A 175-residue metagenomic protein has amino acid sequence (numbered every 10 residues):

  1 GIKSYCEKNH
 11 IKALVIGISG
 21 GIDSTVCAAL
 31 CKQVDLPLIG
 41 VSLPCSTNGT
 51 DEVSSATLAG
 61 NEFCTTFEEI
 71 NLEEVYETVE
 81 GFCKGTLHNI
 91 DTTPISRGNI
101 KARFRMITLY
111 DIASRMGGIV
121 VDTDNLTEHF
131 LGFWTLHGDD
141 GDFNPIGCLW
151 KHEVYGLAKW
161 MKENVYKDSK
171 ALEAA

Functional and structural regions predicted by a protein language model:
G1-G132, A158: ATP-dependent adenylation/nucleotidyltransferase module used to activate substrates
D122-A175: Mid-to-C-terminal catalytic subdomains of enzymes that bind/position adenosyl phosphate moieties or nucleic-acid
